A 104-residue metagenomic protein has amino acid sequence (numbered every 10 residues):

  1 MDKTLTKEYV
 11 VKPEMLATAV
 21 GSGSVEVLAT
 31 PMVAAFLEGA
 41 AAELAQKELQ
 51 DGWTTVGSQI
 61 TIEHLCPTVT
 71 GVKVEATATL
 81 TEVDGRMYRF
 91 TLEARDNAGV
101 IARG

Functional and structural regions predicted by a protein language model:
M1-T30: Catalytic strand-loop segment that frames the active site of acyl-thioester-processing enzymes
K3, V69-T70, T81-G104: HotDog/MaoC-like acyl-thioester-processing domains
L5-K7, S58-I60, A76, F90 (+1 more regions): Hydrophobic residues positioned within well-ordered beta-strands of beta-sheet architectures
V11-P13, C66, E82: Non-catalytic surface loops within mature trypsin-like serine protease
S24-M32, V69, R89: Residues at secondary-structure transition points
A42-E75: Hydrophobic beta-strand-centered segment that forms part of the acyl-chain substrate-binding groove
